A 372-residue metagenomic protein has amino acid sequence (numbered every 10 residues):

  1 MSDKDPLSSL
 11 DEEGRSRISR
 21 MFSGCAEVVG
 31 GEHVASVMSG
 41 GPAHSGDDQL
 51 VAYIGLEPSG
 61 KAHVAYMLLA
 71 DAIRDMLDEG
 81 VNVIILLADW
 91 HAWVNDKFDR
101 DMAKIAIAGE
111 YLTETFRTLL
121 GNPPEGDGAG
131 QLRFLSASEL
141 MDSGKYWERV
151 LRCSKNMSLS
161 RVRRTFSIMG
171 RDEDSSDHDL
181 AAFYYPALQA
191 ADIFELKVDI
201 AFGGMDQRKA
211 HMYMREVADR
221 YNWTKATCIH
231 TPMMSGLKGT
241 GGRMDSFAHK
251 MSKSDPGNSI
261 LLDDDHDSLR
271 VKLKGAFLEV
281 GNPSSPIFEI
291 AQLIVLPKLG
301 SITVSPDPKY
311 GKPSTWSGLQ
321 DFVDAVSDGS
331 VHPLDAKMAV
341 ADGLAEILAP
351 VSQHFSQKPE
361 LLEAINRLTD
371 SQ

Functional and structural regions predicted by a protein language model:
M1-S235, G239-T240, L299-Q372: NTP-dependent nucleotidyl-transfer catalytic core
C228-I260: Active-site and channel-lining beta-strand-loop segments that bind or position nucleotide-derived/phosphorylated
H249-S317: Internal helical hairpin/lid segments
